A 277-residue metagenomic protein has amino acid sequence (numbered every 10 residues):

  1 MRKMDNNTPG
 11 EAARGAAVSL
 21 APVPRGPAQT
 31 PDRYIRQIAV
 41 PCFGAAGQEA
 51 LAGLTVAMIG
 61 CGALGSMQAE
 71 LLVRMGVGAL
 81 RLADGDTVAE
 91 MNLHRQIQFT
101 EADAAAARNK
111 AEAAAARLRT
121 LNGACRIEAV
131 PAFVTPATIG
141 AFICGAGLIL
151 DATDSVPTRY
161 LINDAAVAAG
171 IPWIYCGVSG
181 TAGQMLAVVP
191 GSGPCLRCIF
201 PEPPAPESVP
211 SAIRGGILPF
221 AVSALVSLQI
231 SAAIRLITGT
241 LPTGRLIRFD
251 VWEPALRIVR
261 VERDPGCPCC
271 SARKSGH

Functional and structural regions predicted by a protein language model:
R2-H277: Adenine nucleotide-associated cytosolic modules
